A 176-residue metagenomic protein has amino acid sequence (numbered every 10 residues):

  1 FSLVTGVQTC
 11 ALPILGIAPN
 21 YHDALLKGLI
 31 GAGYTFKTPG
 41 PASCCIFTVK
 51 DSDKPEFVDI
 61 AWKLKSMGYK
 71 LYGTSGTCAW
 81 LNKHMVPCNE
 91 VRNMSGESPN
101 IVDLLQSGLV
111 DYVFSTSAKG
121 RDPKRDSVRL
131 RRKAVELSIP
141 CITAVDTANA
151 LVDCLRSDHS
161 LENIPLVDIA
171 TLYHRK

Functional and structural regions predicted by a protein language model:
F1-C10: Single conserved hydrophobic/aromatic residue that forms the stacking wall/gate of nucleotide- or nucleobase-binding
T9-P140, A148-L151, S157, L161-K176: ATP-dependent carboxylate/acyl-activation modules
A144: Extended, alpha-helix-rich binding/interface surfaces that flank or overlap catalytic cores and mediate recognition
